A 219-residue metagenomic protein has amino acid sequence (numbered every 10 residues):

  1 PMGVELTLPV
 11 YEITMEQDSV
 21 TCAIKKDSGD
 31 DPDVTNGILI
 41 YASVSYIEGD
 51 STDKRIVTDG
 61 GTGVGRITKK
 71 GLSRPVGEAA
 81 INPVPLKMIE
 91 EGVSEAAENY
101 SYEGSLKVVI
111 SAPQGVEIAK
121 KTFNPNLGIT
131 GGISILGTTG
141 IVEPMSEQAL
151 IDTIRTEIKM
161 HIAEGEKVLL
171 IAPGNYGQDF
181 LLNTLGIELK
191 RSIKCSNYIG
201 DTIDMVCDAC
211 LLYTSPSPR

Functional and structural regions predicted by a protein language model:
P1-L127: Generic N-terminal targeting/processing segments that precede catalytic cores or assembly contacts
P113, N124-L211: Glycine-rich anion/phosphate-binding loop at the beta-strand->alpha-helix junction
Y213-P218: Conserved small/polar residues in nucleotide/adenosyl-binding loops
